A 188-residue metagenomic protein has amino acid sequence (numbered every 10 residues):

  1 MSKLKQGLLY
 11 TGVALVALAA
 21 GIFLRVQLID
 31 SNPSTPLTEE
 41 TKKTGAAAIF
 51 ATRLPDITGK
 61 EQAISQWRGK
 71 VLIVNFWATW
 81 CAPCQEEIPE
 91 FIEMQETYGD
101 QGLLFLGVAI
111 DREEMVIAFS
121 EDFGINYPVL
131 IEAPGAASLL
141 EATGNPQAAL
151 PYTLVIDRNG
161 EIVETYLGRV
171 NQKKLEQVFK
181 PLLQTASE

Functional and structural regions predicted by a protein language model:
M1-A51, E188: N-terminal targeting signals for export/organelle localization
A46, A51-L72, Y98, L140: A short beta-strand-turn-helix
T52, Q62, F76-W77, F119 (+1 more regions): Conserved hydrophobic/aromatic "anchor" residues that stabilize well-ordered secondary structure elements
R68, F76-E93: Conserved redox-active cysteine motifs that mediate thiol-disulfide chemistry, especially di-cysteine Cys-X(1-2)-Cys
K70-L72, F76-W80, R112, A149: Short pre-active-site segment immediately N-terminal to redox-active cysteine/selenocysteine motifs in thiol-based
E86-G124, P134-L140: Structural microenvironment flanking redox-active thiols in thiol-disulfide oxidoreductases
S120-N126, E132-L183: Thiol/disulfide oxidoreductase modules built on the thioredoxin-like
